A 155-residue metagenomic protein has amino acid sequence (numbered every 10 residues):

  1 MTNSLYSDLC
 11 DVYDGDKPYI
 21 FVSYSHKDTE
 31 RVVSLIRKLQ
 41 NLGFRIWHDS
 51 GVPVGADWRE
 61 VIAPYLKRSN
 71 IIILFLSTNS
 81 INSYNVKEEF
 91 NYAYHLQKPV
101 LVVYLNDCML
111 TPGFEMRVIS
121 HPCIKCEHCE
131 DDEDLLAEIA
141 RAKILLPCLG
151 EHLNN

Functional and structural regions predicted by a protein language model:
M1-N41, N106-N155: C-terminal interaction surface of TIR/SEFIR-family domains
H26, S77-T78: Short glycine-/small-residue-rich Rossmann-like dinucleotide-binding loops
S34-P64, T78-V86, C123-E130: Conserved BB-loop
V61-Y65, E89-F90, M116-I119: Short low-complexity, flexible loop/linker segments enriched in glycine and/or proline with clustered acidic
S69: An anion/phosphate-binding loop that grips the pyrophosphate of nucleotide cofactors and donors
L74, V100-L105: Conserved beta-strand/loop subsegment of P-loop NTPase cores
T78-K98, C108-G113: Conserved TIR/SEFIR loop-to-helix hotspot centered on a Trp-containing motif with a nearby acidic residue
